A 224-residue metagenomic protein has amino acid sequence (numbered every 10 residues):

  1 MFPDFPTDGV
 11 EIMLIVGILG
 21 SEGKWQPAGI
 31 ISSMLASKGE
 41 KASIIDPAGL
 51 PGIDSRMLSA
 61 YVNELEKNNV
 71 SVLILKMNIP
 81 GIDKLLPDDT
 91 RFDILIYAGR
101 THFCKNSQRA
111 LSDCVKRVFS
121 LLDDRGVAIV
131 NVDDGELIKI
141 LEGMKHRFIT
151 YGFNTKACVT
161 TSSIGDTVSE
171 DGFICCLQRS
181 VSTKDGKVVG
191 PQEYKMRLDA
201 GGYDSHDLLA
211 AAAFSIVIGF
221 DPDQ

Functional and structural regions predicted by a protein language model:
F2-D8, A36, P47-Y61, N68 (+5 more regions): N-terminal leader/targeting and accessory segments in enzymes
F2-L50: Walker A (P-loop) phosphate-binding motif
S21-E22, D46-A48, L75-I79, A98-R100 (+4 more regions): Fold-independent oxyanion-binding glycine-rich loops and adjacent beta-strand/coil segments at enzyme active sites
K24-A28, L137, D207: Short, highly selective alpha-helical patches that border small-molecule cofactor pockets in redox/cofactor-processing
K41, R147-I149: Conserved beta-strand segments of alpha/beta enzyme cores
G52-S55, C104-Q108, K156-I164: Short, charged, surface-exposed secondary-structure boundary motifs
L58-R147: Flexible active-site lid/hinge loop adjacent to a nucleotide/diphosphate and Mg2+-phosphate binding pocket
F153-Q224: Adenine nucleotide phosphate-binding catalytic loops in nucleotide-utilizing enzymes
